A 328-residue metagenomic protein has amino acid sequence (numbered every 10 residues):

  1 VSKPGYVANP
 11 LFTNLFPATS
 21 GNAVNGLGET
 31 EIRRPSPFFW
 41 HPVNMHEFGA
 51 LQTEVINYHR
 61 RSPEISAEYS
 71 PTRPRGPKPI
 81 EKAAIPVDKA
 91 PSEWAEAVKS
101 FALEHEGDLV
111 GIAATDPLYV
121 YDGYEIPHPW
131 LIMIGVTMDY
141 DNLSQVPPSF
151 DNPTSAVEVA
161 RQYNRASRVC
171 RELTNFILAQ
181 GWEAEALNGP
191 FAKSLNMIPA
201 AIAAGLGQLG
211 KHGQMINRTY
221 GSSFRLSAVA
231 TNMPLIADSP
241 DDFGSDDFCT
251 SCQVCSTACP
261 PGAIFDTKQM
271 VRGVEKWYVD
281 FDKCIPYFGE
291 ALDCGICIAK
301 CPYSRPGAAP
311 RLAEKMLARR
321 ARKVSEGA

Functional and structural regions predicted by a protein language model:
V1-I112, D122-P127, A299, Y303-A328: Iron-sulfur (Fe-S) cluster-binding modules
S92, K99, D108-R322: Catalytic cores of enzyme domains
